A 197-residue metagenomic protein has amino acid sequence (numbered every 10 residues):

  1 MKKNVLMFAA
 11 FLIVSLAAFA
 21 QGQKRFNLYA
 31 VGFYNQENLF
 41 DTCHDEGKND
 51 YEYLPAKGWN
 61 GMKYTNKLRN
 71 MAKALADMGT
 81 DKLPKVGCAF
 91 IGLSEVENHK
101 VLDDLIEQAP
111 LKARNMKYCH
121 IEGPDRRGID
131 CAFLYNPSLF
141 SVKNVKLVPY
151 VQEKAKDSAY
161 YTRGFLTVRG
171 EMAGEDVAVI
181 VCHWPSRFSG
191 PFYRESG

Functional and structural regions predicted by a protein language model:
M1-K24: Bacterial Sec-dependent N-terminal signal peptides
K2-K3, K67, R163, R187 (+1 more regions): Basic side chains
N4, Q36-L39, P137, A173: Generic structural motif
A20-A109, A113-N115, C119-I129: N-terminal, active-site-proximal structural segment of metallo-dependent hydrolase catalytic domains
E37-F40, F140, P185-F188: Short loop/turn segments at secondary-structure transitions that flank enzyme active sites
H44-D50, E175, V181-G197: Active-site His/acidic residue clusters
A74-D81, Y150-Q152, F188-S189: Short regulatory "switch" loops immediately downstream of catalytic or recognition motifs within protein catalytic
V96-P185: Structured beta-strand-rich core segments of catalytic domains in phosphoester-bond hydrolases
